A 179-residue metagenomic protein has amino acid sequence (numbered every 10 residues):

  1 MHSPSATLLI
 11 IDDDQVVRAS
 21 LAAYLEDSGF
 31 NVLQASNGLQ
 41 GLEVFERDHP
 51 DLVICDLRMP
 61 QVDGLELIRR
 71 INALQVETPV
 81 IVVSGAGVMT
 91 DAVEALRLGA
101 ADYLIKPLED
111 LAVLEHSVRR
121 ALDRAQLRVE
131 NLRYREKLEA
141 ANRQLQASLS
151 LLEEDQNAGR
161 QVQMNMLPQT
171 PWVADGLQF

Functional and structural regions predicted by a protein language model:
A6, Q15-L33: Two-component/phosphorelay signaling modules centered on CheY-like receiver
A6, S36-Q40, R58, D63-E66 (+1 more regions): Acidic catalytic/metal-coordinating carboxylates
L9, D48-I54, I81: Active-site beta3 strand of CheY-like receiver
D12, D56, S84: Active-site residues of response regulator receiver
E43-E46, L65-E77, E94: Short amphipathic alpha-helix used as the core "switch/output" element in two-component signaling
A140-F179: … and, occasionally, acidic/histidine-rich disordered N-termini of signaling adaptors
